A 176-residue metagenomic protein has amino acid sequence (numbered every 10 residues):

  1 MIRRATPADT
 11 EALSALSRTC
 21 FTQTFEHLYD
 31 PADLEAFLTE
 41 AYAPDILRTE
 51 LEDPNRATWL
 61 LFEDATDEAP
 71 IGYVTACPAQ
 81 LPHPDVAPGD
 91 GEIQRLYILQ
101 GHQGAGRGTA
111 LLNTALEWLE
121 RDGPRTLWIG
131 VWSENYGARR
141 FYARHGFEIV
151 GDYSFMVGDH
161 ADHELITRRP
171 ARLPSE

Functional and structural regions predicted by a protein language model:
R4-P7, A15-L28, E35-G101, L112-W118 (+3 more regions): Acetyl-CoA-dependent GNAT
A8, A12, Y136-G137: Short alpha-helical
D33-E35, S133: Short histidine/acidic/glycine/proline-rich micro-motifs that form metal- and phosphate-coordinating active-site loops
W59, A87-G91, R125-R139, A143-E176: C-terminal "cap" of GNAT-fold acetyltransferases
P70, G104-G106, W128, I149: Short glycine/serine/threonine-biased micro-segments
R95-N113, D122, S133-R140, R144-H145: Conserved glycine-rich acetyl-CoA-binding loop
